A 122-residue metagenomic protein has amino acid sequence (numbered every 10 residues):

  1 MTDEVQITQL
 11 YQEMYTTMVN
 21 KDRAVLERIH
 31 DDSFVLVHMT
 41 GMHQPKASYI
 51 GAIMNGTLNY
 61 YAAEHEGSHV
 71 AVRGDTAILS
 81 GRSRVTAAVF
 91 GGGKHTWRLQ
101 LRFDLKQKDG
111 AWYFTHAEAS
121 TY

Functional and structural regions predicted by a protein language model:
M1-R28, S33-Y122: A beta-strand edge to alpha-helix "cap/lid" segment located at domain peripheries
